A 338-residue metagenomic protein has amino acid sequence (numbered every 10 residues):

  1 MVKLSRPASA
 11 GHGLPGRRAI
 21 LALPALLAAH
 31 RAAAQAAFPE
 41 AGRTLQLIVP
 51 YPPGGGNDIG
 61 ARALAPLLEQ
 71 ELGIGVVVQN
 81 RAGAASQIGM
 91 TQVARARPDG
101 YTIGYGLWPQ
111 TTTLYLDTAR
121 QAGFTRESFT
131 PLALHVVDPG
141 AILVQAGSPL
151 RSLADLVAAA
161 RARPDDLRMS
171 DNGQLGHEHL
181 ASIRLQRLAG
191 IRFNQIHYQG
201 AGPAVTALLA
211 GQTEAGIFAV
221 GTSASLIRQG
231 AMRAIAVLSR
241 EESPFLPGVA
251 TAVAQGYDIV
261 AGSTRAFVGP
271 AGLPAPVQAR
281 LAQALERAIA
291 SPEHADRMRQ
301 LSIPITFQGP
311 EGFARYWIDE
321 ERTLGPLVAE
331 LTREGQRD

Functional and structural regions predicted by a protein language model:
M1-P15, A19-A29: N-terminal secretory signal peptides
A34-E127, D166, R187, I191-E214 (+3 more regions): N-terminal (or domain-start) structured segment
E40-T44, R187-L188, P276-D338: An extracytoplasmic/periplasmic, membrane-proximal ligand-sensing/linker region
P52-G54, W108-P109, Q145-L150, D171-G176 (+4 more regions): Short coil/turn segments
R95-Y101, L116-P203, T264-R297: Hinge/capping helix and adjacent helix->loop/strand transition within the periplasmic-binding protein
G100-G106, E214-F218, A234-A236, L324-G325: Paired acidic/hydrophobic, glycine-rich loop segments that form the ligand-binding mouth/hinge of periplasmic-binding
V137, S223-A290, D319-R322, Q336-D338: C-terminal lobe and pocket-closing loops of periplasmic/extracytoplasmic Venus-flytrap solute-binding proteins
D166, S170-V249: Ligand-binding pocket segment of bilobal, Venus flytrap-like solute-binding proteins
